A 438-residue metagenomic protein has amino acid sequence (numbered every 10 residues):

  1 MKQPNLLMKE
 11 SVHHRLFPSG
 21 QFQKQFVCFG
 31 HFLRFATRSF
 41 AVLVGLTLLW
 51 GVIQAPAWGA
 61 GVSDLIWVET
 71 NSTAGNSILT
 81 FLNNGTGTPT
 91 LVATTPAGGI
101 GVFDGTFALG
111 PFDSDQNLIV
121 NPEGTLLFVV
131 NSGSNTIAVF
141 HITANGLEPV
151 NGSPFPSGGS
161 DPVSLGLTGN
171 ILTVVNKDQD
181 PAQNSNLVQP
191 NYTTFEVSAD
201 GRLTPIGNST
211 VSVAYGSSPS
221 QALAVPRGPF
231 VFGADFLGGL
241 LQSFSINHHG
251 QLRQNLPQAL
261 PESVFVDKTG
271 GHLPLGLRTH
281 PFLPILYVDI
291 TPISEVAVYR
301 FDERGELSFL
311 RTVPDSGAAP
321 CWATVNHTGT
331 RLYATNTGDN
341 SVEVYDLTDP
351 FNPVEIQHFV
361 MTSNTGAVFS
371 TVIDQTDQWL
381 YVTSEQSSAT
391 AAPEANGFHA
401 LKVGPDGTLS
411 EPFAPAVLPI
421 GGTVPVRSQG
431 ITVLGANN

Functional and structural regions predicted by a protein language model:
M1-F35: N-terminal secretory signal peptides that target proteins for export/translocation
A36-V52: Bacterial N-terminal signal peptides
G61, G98-P122, P156-N170, D180 (+5 more regions): Beta-rich, blade/repeat-based domains predominating in secreted/periplasmic proteins but also intracellular
S72-G75, S134-T136, D178-Q183, G238-L240 (+3 more regions): Short glycine/acidic-enriched loop and turn motifs that connect beta-strands
F81-P89, F140-L147, E196-L203, S243-R253 (+3 more regions): Short loop/turn segments immediately following beta-strands, especially the blade-tip and inter-blade linker loops
T90-G99, E148-P156, L203-S212, R253-F265 (+3 more regions): Beta-propeller fold detector
T173-H249, P257-S263: Aromatic- and glycine-enriched pocket-lining scaffold segments that form the walls of small-molecule binding clefts
